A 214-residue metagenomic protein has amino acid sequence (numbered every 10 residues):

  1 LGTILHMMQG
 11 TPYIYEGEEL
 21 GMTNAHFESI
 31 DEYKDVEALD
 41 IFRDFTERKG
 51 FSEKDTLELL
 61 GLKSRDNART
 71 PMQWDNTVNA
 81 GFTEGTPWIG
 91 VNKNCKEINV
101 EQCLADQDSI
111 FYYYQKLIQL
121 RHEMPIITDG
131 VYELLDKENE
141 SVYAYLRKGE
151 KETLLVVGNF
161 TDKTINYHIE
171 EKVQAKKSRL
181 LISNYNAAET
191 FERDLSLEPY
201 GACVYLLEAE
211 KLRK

Functional and structural regions predicted by a protein language model:
L1-L154, F160-N166: Loop/helix patches that line or flank the sugar-binding groove of alpha-linked glycan CAZymes
M7-M8, K172, D194: Alpha-helix termination/capping residues and helix-transition junctions
G149-E150, N184-Y185, E208: Short, flexible beta-strand-to-coil junctions
G158, E189: A conserved amphipathic helix/loop scaffold that creates a polar/acidic microenvironment used either to coordinate
T164-N184: Beta-strand-rich binding/interaction modules
F191-K214: C-terminal beta-strand-rich structural cap/linker in extracellular carbohydrate-active enzymes
